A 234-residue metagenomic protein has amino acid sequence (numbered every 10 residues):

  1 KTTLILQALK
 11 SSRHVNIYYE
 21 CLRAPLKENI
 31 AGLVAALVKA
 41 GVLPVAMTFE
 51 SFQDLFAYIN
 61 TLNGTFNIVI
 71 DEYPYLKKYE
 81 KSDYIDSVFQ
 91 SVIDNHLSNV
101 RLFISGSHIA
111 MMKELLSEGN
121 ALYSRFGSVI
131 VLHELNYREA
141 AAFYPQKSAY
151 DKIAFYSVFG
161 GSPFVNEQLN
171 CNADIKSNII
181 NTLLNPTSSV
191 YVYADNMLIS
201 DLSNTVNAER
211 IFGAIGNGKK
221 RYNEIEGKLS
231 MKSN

Functional and structural regions predicted by a protein language model:
K1-N234: Phosphate-binding site recognition
